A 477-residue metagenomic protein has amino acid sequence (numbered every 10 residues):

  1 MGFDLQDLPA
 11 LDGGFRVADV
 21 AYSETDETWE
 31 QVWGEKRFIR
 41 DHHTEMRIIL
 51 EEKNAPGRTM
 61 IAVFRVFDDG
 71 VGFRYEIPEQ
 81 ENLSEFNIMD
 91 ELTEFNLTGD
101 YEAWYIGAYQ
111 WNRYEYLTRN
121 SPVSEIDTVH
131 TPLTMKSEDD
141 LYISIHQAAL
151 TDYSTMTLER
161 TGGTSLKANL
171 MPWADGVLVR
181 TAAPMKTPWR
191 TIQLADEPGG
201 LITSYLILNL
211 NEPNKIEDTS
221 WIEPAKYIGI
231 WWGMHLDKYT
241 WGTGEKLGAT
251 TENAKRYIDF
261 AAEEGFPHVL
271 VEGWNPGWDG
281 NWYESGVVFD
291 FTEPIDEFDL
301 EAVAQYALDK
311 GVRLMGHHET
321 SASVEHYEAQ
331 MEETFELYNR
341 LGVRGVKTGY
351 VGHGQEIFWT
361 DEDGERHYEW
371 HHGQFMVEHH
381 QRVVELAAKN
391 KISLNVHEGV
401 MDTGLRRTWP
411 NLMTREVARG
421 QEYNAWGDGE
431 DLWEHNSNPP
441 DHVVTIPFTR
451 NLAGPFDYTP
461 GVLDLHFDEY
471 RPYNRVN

Functional and structural regions predicted by a protein language model:
M1-I216: N-terminal accessory beta-strand-rich subdomains and adjacent acidic, glycine-rich linkers that precede catalytic cores
I48, A62-F64, F73, F95-L97 (+13 more regions): Generic structural hydrophobic/aromatic packing signal, biased to beta-strands
E52-N54, V66-D68, G99, A195 (+6 more regions): Short, flexible loop/turn elements at secondary-structure junctions
I61-A62, V177-R180, R256-I258, T334 (+1 more regions): Generic recognition of flexible, low-complexity loop/linker segments
V63, V179, E245-A249, F291 (+1 more regions): Conserved aromatic-histidine-acidic binding/catalytic patches
A182-E264, H268: An acidic-aromatic substrate-binding cleft motif
E272-N474: Aromatic- and carboxylate-enriched substrate-binding clefts and catalytic-loop regions of carbohydrate-active enzymes
N477: Catalytic cores of secreted or luminal carbohydrate-active enzymes
